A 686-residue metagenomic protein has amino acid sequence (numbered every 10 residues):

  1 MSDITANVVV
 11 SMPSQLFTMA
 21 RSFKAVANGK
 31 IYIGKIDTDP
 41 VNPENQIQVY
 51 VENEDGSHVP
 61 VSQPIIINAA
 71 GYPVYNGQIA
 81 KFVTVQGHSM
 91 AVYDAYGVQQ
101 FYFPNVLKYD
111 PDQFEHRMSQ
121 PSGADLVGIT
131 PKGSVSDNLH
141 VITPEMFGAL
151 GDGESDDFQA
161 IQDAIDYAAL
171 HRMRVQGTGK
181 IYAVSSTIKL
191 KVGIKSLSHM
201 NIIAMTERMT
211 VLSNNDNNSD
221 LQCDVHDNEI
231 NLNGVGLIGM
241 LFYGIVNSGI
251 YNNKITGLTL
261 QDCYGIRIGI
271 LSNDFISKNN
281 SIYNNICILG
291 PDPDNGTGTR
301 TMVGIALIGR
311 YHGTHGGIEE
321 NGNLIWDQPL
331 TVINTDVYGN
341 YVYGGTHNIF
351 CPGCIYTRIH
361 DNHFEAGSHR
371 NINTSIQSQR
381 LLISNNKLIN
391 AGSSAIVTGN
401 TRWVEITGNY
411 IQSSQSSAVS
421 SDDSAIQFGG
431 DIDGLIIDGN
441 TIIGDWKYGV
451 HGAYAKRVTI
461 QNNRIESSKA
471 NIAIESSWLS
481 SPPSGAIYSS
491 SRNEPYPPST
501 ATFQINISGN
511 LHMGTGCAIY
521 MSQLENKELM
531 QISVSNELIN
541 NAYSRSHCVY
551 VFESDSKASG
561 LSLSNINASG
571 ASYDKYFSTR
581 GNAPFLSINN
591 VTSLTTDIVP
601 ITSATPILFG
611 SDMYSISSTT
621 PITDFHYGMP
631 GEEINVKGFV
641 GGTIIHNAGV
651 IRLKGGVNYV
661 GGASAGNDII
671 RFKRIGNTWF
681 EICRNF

Functional and structural regions predicted by a protein language model:
M1-Q113, F147-G148, S155-M173, G177-Y182: N-terminal assembly/attachment segments of tailed bacteriophage virion structural proteins
G87-M90, G666-I675: Extracellular disulfide-bonded cysteine-rich modules/repeats
L107-Q159: Fibrous stalk/shaft segments of extracellular and virion attachment machinery
L126, P131-M146, N589-R652, R674-F686: Exposed extracellular interaction/assembly regions and N-terminal maturation sites
F158, Q162, D166-M209, G581 (+3 more regions): N-terminal extracellular ligand-recognition/capping segment immediately after the signal peptide
M173, V184-T187, A204-T210, I230-L241 (+12 more regions): Short glycine/acidic-rich loop motifs that flank beta-strands on beta-rich extracellular proteins
R174, S185-M205, N214-D227, N247 (+1 more regions): Beta-solenoid repeat scaffold
N228, N253, N280, N285 (+10 more regions): Consensus "Asn ladder" position of solenoid repeat domains
